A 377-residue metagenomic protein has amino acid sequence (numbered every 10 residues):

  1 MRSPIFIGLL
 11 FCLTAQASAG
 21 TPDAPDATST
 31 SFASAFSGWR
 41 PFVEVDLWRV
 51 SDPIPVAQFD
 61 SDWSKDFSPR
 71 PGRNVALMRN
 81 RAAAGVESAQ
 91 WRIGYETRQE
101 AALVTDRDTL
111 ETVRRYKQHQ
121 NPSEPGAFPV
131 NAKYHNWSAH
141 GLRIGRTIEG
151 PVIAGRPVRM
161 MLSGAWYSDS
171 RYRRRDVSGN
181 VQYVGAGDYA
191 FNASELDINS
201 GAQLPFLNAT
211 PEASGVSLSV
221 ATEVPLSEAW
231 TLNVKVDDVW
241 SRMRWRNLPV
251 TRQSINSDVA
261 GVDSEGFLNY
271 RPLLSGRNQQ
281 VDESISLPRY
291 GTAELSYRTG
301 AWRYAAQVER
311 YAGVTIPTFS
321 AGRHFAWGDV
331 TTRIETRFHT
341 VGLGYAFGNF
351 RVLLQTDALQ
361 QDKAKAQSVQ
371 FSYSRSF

Functional and structural regions predicted by a protein language model:
P4-T14: Sec-dependent N-terminal signal peptides
T21-N208, Q253-N269, V352-F377: A subset of solvent-exposed loop/turn segments in beta-rich extracellular surface proteins, enriched in glycine
S37-V45, A89-Y95, R156-G164, V216-L218 (+7 more regions): Transmembrane beta-strands of outer-membrane beta-barrel proteins
S68, L295, T299-L343, N349-Q361: Transmembrane beta-strand segments that form the barrel wall of outer-membrane beta-barrel proteins
A76-A82, N136-L142, E212-L218, I285-G291 (+3 more regions): Residues that define the transmembrane beta-barrel architecture of outer-membrane proteins
L77-S88, L142-G150, L162, V216-L226 (+5 more regions): Residues on the lipid-exposed face of transmembrane beta-strands in outer-membrane beta-barrel proteins
V177-L248: Loop-centered beta-sheet repeat module
S219-P225, T231-D237, S241-V250, S254-H324: Detector for outer-membrane/organellar transmembrane beta-barrel domains, recognizing the amphipathic beta-strand
